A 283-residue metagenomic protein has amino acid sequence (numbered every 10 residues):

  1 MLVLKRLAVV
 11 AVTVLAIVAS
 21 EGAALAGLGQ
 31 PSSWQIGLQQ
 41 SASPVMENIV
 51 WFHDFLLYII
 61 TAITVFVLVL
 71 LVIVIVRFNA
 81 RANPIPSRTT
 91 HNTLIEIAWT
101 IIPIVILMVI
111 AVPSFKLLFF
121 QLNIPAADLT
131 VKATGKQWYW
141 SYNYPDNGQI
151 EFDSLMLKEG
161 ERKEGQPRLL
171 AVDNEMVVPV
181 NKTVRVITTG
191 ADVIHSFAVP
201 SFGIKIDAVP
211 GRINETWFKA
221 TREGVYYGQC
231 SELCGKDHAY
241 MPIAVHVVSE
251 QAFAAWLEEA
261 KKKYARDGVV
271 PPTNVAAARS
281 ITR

Functional and structural regions predicted by a protein language model:
M1-G27: N-terminal secretory/membrane targeting signals
G27-F55, I75-R283: Non-transmembrane, membrane-proximal soluble domains of secreted or membrane proteins
I60: Active-site-proximal cofactor/substrate-binding loop regions of enzyme domains
T64-R77: Alpha-helical transmembrane segments
